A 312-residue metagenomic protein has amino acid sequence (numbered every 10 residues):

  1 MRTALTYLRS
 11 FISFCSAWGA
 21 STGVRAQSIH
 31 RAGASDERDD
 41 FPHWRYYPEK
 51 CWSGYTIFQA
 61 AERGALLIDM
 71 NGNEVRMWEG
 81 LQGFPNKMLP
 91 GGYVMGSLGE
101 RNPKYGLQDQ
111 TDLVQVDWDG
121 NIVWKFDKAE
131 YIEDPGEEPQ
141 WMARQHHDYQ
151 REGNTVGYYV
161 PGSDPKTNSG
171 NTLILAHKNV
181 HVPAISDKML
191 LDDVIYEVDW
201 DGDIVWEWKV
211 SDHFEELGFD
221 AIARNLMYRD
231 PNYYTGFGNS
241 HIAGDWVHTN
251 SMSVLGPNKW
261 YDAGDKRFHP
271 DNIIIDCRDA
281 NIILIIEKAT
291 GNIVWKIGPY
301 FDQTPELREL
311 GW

Functional and structural regions predicted by a protein language model:
R2-W312: Histidine-/acidic-rich catalytic cores in large beta-rich domains
